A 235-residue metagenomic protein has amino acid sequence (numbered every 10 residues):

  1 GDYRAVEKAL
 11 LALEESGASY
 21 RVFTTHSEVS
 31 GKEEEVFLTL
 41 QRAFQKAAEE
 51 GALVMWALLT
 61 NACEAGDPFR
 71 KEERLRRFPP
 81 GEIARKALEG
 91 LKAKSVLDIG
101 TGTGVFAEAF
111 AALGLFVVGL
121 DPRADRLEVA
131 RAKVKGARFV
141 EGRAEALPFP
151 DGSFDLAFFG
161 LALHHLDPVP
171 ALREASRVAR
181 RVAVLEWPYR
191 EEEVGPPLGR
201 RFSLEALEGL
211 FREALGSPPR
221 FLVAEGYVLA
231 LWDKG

Functional and structural regions predicted by a protein language model:
G1-D67: Charge-rich, low-complexity N-terminal segments
E64-K92, V105: Conserved class I S-adenosyl-L-methionine
A93-G102: Conserved class I S-adenosyl-L-methionine
T103-A146: Class I SAM-dependent methyltransferase SAM/SAH-binding core
F158: A conserved beta-strand element that flanks and buttresses the S-adenosyl-L-methionine
L166-E174: A short, conserved alpha-helix within the catalytic core of class I
A179-P188: Conserved beta-strand signature within the Rossmann-like core of class I S-adenosyl-L-methionine
R200-L215: Short alpha-helix
